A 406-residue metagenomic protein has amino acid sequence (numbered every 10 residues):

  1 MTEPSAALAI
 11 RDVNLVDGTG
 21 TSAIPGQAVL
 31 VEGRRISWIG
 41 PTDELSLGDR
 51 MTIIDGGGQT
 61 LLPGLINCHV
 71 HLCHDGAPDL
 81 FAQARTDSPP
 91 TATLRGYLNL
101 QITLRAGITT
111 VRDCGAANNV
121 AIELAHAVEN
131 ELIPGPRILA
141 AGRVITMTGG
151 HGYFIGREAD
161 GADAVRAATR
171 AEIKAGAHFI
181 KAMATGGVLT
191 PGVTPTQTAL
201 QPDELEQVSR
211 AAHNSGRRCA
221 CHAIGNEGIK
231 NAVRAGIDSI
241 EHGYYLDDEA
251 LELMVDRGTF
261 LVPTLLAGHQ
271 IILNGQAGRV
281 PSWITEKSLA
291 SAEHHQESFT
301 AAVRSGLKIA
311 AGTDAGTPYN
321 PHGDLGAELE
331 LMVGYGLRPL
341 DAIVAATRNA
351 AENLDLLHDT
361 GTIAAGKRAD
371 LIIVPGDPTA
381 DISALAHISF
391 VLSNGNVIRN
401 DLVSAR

Functional and structural regions predicted by a protein language model:
M1-L8, L15, T19-L62, Q83: Histidine-rich, glycine-flanked metal-binding segment
V13, V29, R34, G58 (+15 more regions): Divalent metal-coordination and catalytic microenvironments
G33, A346-R348, E352, A365-R406: C-terminal cap of metal-dependent C-N hydrolases
Q59-L132, H151, D203, E227 (+1 more regions): Metal-associated gating/positioning segment near the N- to mid-region
H71-A92, Q101-L104, P134, G142 (+3 more regions): Active-site gating loops and adjacent loop-to-helix segments of metal-dependent hydrolytic enzymes
D79, A121, T190-P191, I229-A235 (+5 more regions): Histidine/acidic-residue-rich catalytic or RNA/ligand-binding cores of hydrolases and nuclease-related proteins
E123, D163-L261, A277-R279, S288-I309 (+1 more regions): Histidine/acidic residue-rich metal-binding segments in metalloenzymes
N214, R218, V280-W283, A292-D377: His/Asp/Glu-enriched, well-ordered alpha-helical/loop segment that forms or immediately abuts the divalent-metal
